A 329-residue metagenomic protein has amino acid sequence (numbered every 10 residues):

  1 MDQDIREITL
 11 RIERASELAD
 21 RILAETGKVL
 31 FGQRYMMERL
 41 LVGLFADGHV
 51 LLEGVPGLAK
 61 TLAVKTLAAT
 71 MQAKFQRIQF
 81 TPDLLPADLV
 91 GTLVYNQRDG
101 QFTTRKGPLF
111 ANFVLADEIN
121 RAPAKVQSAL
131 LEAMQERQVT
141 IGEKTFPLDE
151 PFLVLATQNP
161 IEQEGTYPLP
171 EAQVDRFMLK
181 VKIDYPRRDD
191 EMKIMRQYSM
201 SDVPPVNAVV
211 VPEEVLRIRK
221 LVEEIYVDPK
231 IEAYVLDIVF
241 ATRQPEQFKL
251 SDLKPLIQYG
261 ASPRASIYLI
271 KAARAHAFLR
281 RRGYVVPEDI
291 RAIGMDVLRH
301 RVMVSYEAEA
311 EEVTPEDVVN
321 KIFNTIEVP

Functional and structural regions predicted by a protein language model:
M1-I8, I12-E13, Q244-P329: C-terminal engagement/docking regions of AAA+ P-loop ATPases
I8-S16, V29, T166-Y167, K180-D252 (+4 more regions): Conserved C-terminal "switch" segment of AAA+ ATPases
R11-L58, F240: Pre-Walker A (pre-P-loop) alpha-helix and adjacent loop at the N terminus of AAA/AAA+ ATPase modules, a conserved
L44-T81: Walker A/P-loop
V55, L89, T157: P-loop (Walker A) phosphate-binding loop of NTP-binding proteins
L84-F113: Short glycine-rich substrate-engagement loop in P-loop NTPases that contacts/grips substrate
T103-N112, I141-Q158, L169-M178: AAA+/SF3 P-loop NTPase mechanochemical coupling elements
F110-Q135, D149, E164-Q173, Y185-K193: Conserved AAA+/SF3 P-loop NTPase catalytic/coupling segment centered on the Walker-B
